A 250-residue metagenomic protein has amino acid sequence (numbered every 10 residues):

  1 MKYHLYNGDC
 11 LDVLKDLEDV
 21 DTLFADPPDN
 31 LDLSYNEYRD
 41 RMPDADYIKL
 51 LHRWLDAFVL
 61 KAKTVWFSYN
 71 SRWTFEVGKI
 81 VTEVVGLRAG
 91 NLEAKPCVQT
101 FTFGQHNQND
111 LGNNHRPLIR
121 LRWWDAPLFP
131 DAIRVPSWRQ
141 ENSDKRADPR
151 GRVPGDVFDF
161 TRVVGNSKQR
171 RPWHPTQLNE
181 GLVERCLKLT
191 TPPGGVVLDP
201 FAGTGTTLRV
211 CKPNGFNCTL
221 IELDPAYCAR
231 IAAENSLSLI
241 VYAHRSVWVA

Functional and structural regions predicted by a protein language model:
M1-I221, P225-A229: Core catalytic lobe of class I
M1-L14, A232-A250: S-adenosyl-L-methionine
